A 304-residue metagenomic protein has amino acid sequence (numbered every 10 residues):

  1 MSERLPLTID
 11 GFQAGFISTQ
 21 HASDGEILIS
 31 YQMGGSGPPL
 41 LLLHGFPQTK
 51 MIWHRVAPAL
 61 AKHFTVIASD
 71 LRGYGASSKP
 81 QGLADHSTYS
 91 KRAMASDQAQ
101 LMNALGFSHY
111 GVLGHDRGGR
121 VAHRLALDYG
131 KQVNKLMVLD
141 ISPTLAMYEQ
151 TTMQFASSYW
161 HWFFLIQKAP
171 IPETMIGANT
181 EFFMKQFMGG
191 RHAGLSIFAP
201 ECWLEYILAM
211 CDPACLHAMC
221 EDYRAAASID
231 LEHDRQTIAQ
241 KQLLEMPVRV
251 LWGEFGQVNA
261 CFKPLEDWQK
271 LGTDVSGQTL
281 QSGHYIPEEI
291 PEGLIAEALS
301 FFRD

Functional and structural regions predicted by a protein language model:
S2-H21, I29-Q32, S36-P39, I52 (+6 more regions): Flexible "cap/lid" subdomain of the alpha/beta-hydrolase fold that forms the substrate-access gate
L42-G45, A68: Structural cue for short, hydrophobic secondary-structure segments
F46-A57: The serine-hydrolase catalytic nucleophile loop
R55-F64, A104: A short, Lys/Arg-enriched amphipathic alpha-helix followed by its capping loop at the start of a domain
S282-I295: Catalytic histidine-centered segment of alpha/beta-hydrolase-like enzymes
